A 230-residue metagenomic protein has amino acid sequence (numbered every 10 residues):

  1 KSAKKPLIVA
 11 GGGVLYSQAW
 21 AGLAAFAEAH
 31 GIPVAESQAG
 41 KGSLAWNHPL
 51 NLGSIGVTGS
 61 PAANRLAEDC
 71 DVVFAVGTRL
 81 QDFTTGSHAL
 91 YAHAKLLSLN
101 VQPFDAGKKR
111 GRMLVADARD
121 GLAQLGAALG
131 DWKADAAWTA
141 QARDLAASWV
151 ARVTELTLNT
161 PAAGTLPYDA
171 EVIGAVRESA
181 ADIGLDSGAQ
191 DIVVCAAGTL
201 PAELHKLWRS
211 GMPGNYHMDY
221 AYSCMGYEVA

Functional and structural regions predicted by a protein language model:
K1-P6, F26, A67-D69, A175-A189: Glycine-rich phosphate/diphosphate-binding loops that line cofactor/substrate pockets in enzymes
K4-S17, A27: Glycine-rich phosphate/diphosphate-binding loops and the adjacent beta-loop-alpha structural elements that coordinate
Y16, Q81-F83, A202: Short glycine-rich, flexible loops that bind phosphorylated cofactors or substrates
Q18-I32, H88-H93, R112-M113, L207-P213: Short, solvent-exposed amphipathic alpha-helical segments in soluble enzyme and RNA/protein-processing domains
W20, V57, N64, A106-G107 (+3 more regions): Thiamine diphosphate
G40-D144: Glycine-rich, acidic loop regions that bind phosphate or pyrophosphate groups
A146-E228: Active-site diphosphate/adenylate-binding microenvironment
